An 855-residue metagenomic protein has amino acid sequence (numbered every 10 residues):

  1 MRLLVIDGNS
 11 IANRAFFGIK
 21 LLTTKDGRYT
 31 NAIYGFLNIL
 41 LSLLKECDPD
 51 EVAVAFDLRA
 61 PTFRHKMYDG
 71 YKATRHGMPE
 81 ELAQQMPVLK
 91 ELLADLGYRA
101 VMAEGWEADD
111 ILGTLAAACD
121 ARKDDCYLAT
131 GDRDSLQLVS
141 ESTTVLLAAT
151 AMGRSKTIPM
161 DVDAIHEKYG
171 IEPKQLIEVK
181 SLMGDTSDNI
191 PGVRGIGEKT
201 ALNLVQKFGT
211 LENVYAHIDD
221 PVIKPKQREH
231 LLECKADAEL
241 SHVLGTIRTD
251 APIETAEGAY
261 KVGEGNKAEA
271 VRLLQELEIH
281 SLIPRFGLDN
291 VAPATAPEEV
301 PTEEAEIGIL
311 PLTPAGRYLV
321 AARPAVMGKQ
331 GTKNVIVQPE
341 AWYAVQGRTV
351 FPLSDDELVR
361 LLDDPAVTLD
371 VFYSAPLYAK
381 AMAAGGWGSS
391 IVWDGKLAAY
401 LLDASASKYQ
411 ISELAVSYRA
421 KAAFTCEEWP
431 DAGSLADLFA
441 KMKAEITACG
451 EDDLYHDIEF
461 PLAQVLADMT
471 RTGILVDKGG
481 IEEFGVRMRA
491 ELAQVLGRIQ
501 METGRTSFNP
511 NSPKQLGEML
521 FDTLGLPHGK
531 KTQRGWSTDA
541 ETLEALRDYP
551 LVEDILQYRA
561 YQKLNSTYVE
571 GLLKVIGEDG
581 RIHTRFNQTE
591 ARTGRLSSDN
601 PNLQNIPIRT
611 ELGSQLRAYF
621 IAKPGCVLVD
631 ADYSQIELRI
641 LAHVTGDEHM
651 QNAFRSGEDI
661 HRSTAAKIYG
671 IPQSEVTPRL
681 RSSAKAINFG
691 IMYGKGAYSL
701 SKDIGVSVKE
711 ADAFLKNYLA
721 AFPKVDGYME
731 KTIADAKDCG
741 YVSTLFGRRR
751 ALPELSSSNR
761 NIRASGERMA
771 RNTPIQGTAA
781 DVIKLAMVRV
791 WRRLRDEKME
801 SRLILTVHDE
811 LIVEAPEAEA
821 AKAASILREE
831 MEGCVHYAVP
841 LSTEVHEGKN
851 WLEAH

Functional and structural regions predicted by a protein language model:
M1-A129, R133-D161, D237-L240, T246-E254: Noncatalytic, basic helical substrate-engagement surface that gates or grips nucleic-acid strands
D48-A53, Y98, A121, S140-T144 (+7 more regions): Non-catalytic nucleic-acid-binding/docking modules located in mid-to-C-terminal regions of nucleic-acid enzymes
E51, G105-E107, G131, A315-T447 (+1 more regions): Conserved DEDDh/DEDDy metal-dependent 3′-5′ exonuclease domain
G70-Q84, E141-I171, Q227-H230, V392-G433: Short alpha-helix plus adjacent loop in nuclease-associated cores
C234-D356, V367-L369, E428, A436-I608 (+7 more regions): Conserved "right-hand" nucleotidyltransferase catalytic core of DNA-directed polymerases
G347, K396-T425, S434, Q588-Q673: Function-dense linear segments that define catalytic or interfacial modules in macromolecule-processing proteins
R471, H583-T584, Q588-A591, A666-M799 (+4 more regions): Conserved catalytic core of nucleic-acid polymerases
A490-G497, M501, R505-V552, A720-R768 (+2 more regions): C-terminal polymerase-core module
